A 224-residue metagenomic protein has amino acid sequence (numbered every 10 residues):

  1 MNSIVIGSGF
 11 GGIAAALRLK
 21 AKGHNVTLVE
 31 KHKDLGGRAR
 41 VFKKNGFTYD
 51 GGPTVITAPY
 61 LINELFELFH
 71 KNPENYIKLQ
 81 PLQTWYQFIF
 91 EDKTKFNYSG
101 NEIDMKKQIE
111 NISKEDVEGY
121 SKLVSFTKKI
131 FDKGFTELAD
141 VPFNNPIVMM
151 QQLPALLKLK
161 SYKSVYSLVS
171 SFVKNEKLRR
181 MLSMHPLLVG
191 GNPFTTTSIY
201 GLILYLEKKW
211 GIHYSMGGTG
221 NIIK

Functional and structural regions predicted by a protein language model:
M1-K129: N-terminal glycine-rich phosphate/pyrophosphate-binding loop and immediately adjacent elements
G7, L157, Y214, G218: Conserved aromatic-histidine-acidic binding/catalytic patches
K31-H32, T197-G201: Active-site-adjacent bridging/hinge elements
K44-T48, L187-G190, G211-H213: A short glycine/serine-rich beta->alpha loop
P53, F194, H213-G217: Alpha-helix capping and helix-loop boundary segments enriched in small/acidic/polar residues
A58, S161, V165, T219-I223: Hydrophobic (often cysteine-bearing) scaffold residues that line and stabilize catalytic clefts of nucleotide/cofactor
E91-T197: Rossmann-like flavin
L202-K224: Helical element adjacent to the flavin cofactor pocket in flavoenzyme catalytic cores
